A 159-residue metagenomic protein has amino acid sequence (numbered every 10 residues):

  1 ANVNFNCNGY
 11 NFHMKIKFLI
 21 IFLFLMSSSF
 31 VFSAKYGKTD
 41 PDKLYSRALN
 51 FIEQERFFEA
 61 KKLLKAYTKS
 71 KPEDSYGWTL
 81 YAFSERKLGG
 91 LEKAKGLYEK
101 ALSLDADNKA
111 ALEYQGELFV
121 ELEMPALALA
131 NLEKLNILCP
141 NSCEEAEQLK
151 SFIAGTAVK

Functional and structural regions predicted by a protein language model:
T39-S70: Alpha-helical segment of the N-proximal tetratricopeptide repeat
D42, Y76, A110, E144-Q148: Start-of-helix register in tetratricopeptide repeats
E53-Q54, K87-L88, E121-L122, L138 (+1 more regions): Register position in tetratricopeptide repeats
A66-K69, E99-S103, I137: Conserved structural position within tetratricopeptide repeats
L80, Y114, Q148-F152: Canonical tetratricopeptide repeat
